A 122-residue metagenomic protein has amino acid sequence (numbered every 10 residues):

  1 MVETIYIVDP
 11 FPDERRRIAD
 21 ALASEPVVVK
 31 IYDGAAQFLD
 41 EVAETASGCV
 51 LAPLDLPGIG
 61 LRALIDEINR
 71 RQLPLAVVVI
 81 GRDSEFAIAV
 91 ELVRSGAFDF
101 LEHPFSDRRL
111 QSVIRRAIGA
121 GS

Functional and structural regions predicted by a protein language model:
F11-D33: Two-component/phosphorelay signaling modules centered on CheY-like receiver
I31-C49: Acidic, metal-coordinating helix/loop segments flanking the phosphotransfer/catalytic sites of two-component signaling
G34, I59-A63: Acidic catalytic/metal-coordinating carboxylates
R62-P74, E91: Short amphipathic alpha-helix used as the core "switch/output" element in two-component signaling
L101, F105-R115: C-terminal output helix
R115-S122: The C-terminal output helix
